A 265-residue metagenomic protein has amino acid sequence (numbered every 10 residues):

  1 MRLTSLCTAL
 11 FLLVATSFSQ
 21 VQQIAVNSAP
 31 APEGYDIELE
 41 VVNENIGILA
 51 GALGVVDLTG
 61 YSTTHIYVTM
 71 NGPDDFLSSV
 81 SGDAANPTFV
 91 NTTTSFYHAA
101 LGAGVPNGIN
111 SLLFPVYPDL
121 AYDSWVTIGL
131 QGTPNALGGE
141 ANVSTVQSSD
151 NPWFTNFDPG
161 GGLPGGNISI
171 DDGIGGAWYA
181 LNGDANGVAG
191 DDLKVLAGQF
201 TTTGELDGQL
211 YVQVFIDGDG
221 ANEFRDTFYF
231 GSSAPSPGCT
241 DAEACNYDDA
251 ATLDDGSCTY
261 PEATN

Functional and structural regions predicted by a protein language model:
M1-C7: Bacterial N-terminal signal peptides that target proteins for export
S5, S19-N265: Primarily marks secretory-pathway-exposed extracellular/lumenal segments that are disulfide- and glycosylation-prone
C7-A15: Bacterial N-terminal signal peptides
